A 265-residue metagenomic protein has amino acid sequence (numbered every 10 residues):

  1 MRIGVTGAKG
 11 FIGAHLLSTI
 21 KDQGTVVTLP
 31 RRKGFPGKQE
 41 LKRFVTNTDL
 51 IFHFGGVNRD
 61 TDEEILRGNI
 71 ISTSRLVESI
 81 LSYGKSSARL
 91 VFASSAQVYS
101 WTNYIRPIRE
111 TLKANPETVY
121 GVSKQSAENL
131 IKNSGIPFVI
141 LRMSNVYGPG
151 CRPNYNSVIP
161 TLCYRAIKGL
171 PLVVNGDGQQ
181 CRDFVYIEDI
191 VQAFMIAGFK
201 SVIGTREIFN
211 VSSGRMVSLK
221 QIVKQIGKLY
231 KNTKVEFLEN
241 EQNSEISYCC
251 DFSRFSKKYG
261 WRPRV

Functional and structural regions predicted by a protein language model:
I3-K21: N-terminal Rossmann NAD(P)H-binding glycine-rich loop of SDR-like oxidoreductase domains
T25-R43: Adenosine-cofactor binding site in Rossmann-like domains, unifying the SAM/SAH pocket of S-adenosylmethionine-dependent
K38-I70: NAD(P)H-binding glycine-rich loop region in Rossmannoid oxidoreductase-like domains and their noncatalytic homologs
E64-R75, A114, T118, V122-Q125: Glycine-rich NAD(P)-binding loop of the Rossmann-fold in SDR/ketoreductase-type enzymes
R75-V119: Conserved Rossmann-fold NAD(P)-dependent oxidoreductase catalytic core, especially the SDR/UDP-sugar
S94-S95, E128-G150: Conserved beta-loop-beta element that borders a ligand/cofactor-binding pocket
W101-Y104, N115-V139, I167: Active-site Tyr-X1-5-Lys
A166, L170, V174-V265: C-terminal substrate-binding subdomain of Rossmann-fold SDR/epimerase-dehydratase oxidoreductases
